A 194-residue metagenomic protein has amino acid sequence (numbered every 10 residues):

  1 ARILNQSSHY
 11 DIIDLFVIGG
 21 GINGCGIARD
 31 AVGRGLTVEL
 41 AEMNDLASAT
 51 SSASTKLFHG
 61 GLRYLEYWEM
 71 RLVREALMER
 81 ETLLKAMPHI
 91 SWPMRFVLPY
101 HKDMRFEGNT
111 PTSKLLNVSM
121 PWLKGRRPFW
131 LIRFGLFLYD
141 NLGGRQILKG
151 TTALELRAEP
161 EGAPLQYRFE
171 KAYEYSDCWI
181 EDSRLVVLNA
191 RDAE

Functional and structural regions predicted by a protein language model:
S7-N23, E39: Beta1/beta-strand and adjacent pyrophosphate-binding region of the FAD-binding site in flavoprotein oxidoreductases
A28, V32, D192-E194: Gly/Ala-rich phosphate-binding loop of Rossmann-like dinucleotide-binding domains, activating on the conserved
V32-A53: Glycine-rich FAD pyrophosphate-binding loop
A47-R74: Glycine-rich active-site loop/strand segments that organize a redox cofactor
V73-E75, L84-P99, W130, L148: A short alpha-helix-loop-beta-strand transition element characteristic of N-terminal alpha/beta dinucleotide-binding
E81: Predominantly extracellular beta-rich ligand-binding scaffolds that present long acidic/polar faces for carbohydrate
M104-E194: Flavin (FAD/FMN) cofactor-binding and adjacent substrate-gating region of FAD-dependent oxidoreductase domains
